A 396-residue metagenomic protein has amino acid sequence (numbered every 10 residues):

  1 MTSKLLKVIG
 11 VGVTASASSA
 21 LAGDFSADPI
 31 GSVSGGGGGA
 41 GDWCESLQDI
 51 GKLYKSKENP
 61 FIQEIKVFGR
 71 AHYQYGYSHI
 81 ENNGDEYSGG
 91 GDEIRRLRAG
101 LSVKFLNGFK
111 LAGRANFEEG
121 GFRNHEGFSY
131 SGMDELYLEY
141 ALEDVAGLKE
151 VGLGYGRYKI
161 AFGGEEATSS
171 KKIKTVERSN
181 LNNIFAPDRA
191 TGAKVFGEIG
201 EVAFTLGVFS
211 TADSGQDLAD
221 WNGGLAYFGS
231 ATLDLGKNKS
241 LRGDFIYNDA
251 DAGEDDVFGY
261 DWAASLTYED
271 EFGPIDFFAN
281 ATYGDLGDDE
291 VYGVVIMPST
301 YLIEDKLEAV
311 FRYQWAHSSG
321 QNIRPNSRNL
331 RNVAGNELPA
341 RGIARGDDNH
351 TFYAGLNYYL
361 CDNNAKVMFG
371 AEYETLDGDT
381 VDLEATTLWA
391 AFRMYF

Functional and structural regions predicted by a protein language model:
T2-H72, F396: N-terminal periplasmic/intermembrane-space "pro-region" immediately following the signal or transit peptide
T2-L6, V151, Y227: Structural motif marking the loop-to-transmembrane transition
S16-S19, E119, A391: Hydrophobic alpha-helical membrane context
D24-S34, G38-G41, Y77-S88, L106 (+6 more regions): Outer-membrane beta-barrel pore domains
Y54-I80, E86-D213, G223-L225, T232-S240 (+1 more regions): Outer membrane beta-barrel
P187, K194, A219-A226, E254-A263 (+1 more regions): Short, contiguous, pocket-lining structural segments that sit at or immediately flank catalytic/ligand-binding sites
S214-A219, G229-S230, A252: Short helix-to-loop capping/linker segments positioned immediately adjacent to catalytic or ligand/cofactor-binding
